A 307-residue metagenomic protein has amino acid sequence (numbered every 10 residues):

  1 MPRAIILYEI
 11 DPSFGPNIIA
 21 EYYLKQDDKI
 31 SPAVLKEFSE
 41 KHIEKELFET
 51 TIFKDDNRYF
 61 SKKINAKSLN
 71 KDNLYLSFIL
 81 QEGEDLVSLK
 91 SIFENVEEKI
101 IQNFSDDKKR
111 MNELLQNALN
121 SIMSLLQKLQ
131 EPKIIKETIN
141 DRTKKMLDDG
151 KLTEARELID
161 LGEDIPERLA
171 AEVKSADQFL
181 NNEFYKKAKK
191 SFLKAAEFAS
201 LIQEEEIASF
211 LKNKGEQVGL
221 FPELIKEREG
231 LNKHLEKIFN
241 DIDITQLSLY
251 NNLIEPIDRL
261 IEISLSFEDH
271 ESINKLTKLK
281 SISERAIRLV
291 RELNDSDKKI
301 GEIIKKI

Functional and structural regions predicted by a protein language model:
P2-R3, S13-R142, D148-K151: Acidic, low-complexity cytosolic segments
Y8-E9: Extended hydrophobic
Q127-I307: Extended amphipathic alpha-helical coiled-coil/heptad-repeat regions
